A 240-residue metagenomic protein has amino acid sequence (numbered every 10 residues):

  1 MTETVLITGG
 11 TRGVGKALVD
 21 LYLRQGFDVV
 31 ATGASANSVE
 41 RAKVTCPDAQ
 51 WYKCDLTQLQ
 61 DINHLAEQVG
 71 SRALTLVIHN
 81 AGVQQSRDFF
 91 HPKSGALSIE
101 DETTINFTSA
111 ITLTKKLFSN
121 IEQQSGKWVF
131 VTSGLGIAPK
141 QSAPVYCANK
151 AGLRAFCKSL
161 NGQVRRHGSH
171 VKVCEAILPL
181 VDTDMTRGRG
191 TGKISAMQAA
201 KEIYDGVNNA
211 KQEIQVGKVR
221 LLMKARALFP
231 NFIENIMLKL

Functional and structural regions predicted by a protein language model:
T11-R12: Conserved glycine-rich cofactor-binding loop
Q25-R41: Conserved glycine-rich Rossmann-like NAD(P)H-binding loop of the short-chain dehydrogenase/reductase
T45-Q60: Rossmann-fold cofactor-recognition segment
E67, V83-E100, S142: Conserved mid-core segment of classical short-chain dehydrogenase/reductases
T114, N149: Active-site helix of classical SDR
S133: Residue(s) in the substrate-gating loop at a strand-loop-helix junction that position the organic substrate next
R187-A227: C-terminal helical subdomain
